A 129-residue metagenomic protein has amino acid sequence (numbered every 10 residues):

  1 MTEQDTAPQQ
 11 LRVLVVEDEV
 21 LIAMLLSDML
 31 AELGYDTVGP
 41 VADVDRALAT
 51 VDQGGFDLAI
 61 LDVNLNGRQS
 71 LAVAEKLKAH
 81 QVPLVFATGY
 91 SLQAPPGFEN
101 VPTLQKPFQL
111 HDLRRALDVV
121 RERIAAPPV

Functional and structural regions predicted by a protein language model:
M1-R12, Q109-V129: Non-catalytic signal-transmission and effector/linker regions of two-component phosphorelay proteins
E17: Conserved acidic carboxylate
V20-G39: Two-component/phosphorelay signaling modules centered on CheY-like receiver
P40-L58: Acidic, metal-coordinating helix/loop segments flanking the phosphotransfer/catalytic sites of two-component signaling
D43, G67-A72: Acidic catalytic/metal-coordinating carboxylates
D62: Active-site residues of response regulator receiver
K106: A Lys-centered signature of the CheY-like receiver
